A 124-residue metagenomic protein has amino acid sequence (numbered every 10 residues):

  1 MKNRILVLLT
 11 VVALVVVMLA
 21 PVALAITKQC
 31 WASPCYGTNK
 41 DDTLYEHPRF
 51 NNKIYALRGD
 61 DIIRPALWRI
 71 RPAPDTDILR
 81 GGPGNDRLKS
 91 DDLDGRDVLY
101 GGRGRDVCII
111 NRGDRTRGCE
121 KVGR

Functional and structural regions predicted by a protein language model:
M1-L9: Bacterial N-terminal signal peptides that target proteins for export
V15-A23: C-terminal segment of classical bacterial N-terminal signal peptides
A25-W68: N-terminal segments that cap or nucleate solenoid repeat domains
Q29-Y36, V107-I109, G118-E120: Sequence contexts marking disulfide-bonded cysteines in secreted/extracellular proteins
G37, E46-P48, A56, P65 (+6 more regions): Glycine-centered beta-turn/loop sites at beta-strand termini
D94, G113-D114: Acidic glycine-/aspartate-rich tracts in secreted/extracellular proteins
D114-R124: Short, low-complexity, Pro/Ser/Thr/Gly-rich segments in the mature regions of secreted, periplasmic
